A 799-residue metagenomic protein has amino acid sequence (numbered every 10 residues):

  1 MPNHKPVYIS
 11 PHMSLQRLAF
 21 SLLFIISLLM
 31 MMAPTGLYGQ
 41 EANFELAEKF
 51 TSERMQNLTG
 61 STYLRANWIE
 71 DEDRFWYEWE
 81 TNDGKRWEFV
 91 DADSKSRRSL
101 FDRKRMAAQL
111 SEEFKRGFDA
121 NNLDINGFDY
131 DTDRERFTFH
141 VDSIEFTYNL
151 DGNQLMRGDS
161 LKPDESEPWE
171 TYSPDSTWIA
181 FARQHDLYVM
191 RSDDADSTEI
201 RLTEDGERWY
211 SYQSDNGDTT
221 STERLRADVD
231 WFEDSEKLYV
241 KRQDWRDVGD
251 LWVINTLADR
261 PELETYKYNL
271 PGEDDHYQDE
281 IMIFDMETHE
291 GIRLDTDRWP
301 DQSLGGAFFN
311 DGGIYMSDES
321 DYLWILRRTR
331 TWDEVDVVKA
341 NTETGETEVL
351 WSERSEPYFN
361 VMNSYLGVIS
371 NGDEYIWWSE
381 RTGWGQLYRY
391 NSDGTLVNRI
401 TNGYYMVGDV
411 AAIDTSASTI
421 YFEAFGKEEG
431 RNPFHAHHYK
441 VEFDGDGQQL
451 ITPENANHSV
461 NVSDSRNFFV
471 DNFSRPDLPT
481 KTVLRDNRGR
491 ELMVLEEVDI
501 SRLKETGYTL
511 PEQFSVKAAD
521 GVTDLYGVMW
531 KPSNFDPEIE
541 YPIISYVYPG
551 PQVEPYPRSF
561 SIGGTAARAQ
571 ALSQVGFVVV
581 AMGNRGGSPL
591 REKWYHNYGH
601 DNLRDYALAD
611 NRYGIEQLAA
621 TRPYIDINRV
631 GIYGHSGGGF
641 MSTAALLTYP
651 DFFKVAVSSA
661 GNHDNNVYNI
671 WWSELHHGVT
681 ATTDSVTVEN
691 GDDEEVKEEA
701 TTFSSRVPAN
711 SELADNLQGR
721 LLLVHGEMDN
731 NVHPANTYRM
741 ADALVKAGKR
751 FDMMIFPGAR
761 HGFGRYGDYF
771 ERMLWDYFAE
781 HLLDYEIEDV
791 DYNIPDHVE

Functional and structural regions predicted by a protein language model:
P2, S14, M31-A33: Position-driven detector of the extreme protein N-terminus
H4, Y8-I9, M32, D259 (+4 more regions): Selective for proline/serine-rich intrinsically disordered segments in cytosolic/nuclear regulatory regions
H4-L23: Bacterial N-terminal signal peptides that target proteins for export
V7-I9, M13, L29-M30, I625 (+1 more regions): Intrinsically disordered and other compositionally biased segments
F20, L28, W231, K237 (+3 more regions): Extended hydrophobic/Leu-rich segments
L22, I26-L28, V579, E780: Generic detector of N-terminal low-structure segments
F24-M31, Y38-T480, L484-R485, F560 (+2 more regions): Beta-propeller folds
A66, S320, L326, N457-E799: Serine-hydrolase catalytic core recognition
